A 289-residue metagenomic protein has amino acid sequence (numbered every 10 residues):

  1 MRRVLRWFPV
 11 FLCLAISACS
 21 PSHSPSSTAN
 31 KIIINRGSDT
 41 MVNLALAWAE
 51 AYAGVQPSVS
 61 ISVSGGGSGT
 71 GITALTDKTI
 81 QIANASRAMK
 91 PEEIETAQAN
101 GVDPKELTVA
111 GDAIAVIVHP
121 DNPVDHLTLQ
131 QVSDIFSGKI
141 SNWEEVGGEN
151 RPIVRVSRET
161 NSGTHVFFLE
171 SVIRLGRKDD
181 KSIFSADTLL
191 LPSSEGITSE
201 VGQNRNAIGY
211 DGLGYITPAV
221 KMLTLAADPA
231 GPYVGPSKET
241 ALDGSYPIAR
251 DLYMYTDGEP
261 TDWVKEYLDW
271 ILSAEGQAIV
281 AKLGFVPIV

Functional and structural regions predicted by a protein language model:
M1-R6: Positively charged n-region of N-terminal signal peptides that target proteins for export
W7-S17: Bacterial N-terminal signal peptides
C19-V289: Exported/periplasmic ABC-transporter solute-binding proteins
